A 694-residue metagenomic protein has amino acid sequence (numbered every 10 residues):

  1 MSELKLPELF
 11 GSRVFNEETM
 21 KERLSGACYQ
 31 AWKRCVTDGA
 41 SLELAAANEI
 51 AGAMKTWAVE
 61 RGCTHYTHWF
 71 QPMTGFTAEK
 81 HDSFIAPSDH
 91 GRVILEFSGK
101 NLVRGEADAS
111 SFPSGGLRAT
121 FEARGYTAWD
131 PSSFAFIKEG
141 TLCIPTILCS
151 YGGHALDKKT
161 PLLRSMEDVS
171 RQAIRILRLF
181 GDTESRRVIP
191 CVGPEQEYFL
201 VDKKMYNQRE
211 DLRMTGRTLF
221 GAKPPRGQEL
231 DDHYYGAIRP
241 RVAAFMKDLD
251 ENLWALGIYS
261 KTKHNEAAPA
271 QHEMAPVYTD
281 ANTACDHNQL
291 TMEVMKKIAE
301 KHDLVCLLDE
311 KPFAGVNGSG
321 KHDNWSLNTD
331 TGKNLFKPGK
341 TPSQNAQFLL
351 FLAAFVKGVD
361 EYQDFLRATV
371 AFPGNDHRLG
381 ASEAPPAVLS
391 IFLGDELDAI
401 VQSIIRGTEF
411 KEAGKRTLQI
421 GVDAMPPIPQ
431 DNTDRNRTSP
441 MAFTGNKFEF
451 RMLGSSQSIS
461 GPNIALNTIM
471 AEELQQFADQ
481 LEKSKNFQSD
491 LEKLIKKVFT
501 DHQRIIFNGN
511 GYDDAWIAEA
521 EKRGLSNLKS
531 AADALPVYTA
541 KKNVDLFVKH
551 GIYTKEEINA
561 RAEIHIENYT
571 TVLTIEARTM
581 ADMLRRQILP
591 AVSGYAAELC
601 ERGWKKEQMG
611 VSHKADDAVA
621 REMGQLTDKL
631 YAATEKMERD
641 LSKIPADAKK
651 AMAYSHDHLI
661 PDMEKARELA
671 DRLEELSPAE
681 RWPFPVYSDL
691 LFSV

Functional and structural regions predicted by a protein language model:
M1-P7, F692-V694: Basic/polar N-terminal segments that are highly enriched at the extreme N-terminus, encompassing both cleavable
L4-G99, R104-A119: Histidine/acidic residue-rich metal-binding segments in metalloenzymes
A46, F70, S98, P276-Y278 (+5 more regions): Active-site proximal loops enriched in glycine and acidic residues that flank catalytic Cys/His/Asp and coordinate
A46-I50, F70-P72, K100-N101, L148 (+4 more regions): Active-site-proximal loop/turn and secondary-structure-junction residues that shape catalytic pockets, frequently
C63, T67-Q71, H287-K301, L327 (+3 more regions): Hydrophobic/aromatic-rich, well-ordered segments within soluble, folded domains that form packed cores
G75-H90, A107-S110, R209, G216-T218 (+4 more regions): Short linear, low-complexity motifs centered on an aromatic residue
A123-L308, N317-G320, L327-H565: Glycine-rich, acidic/polar active-site loops that bind/position phosphate-bearing ligands
I495, T500-V694: C-terminal amphipathic alpha-helical interaction region
